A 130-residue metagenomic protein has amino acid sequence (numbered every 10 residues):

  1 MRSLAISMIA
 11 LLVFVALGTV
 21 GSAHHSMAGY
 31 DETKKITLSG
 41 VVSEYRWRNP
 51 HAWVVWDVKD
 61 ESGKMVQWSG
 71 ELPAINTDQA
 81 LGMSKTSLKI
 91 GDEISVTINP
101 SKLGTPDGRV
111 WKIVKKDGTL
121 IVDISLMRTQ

Functional and structural regions predicted by a protein language model:
M1-L4: Positively charged n-region of N-terminal signal peptides that target proteins for export
S7-T19: Bacterial N-terminal signal peptides
S22-I36: Short boundary/loop segments of OB/S1/cold-shock single-stranded nucleic-acid-binding domains
G40-V42: Conserved hydrophobic positions within beta-strands
R48-V58: Short aromatic-glycine-enriched beta-strand elements
L72-A80: Short, structured beta-strand/loop micro-motifs enriched in basic residues and often containing a Trp
A80-S95: Short nucleic-acid-contacting surface segments enriched for D/E, G, S/T with interspersed K/R
S101-S125: OB-fold/S1-family single-stranded nucleic acid-binding modules
